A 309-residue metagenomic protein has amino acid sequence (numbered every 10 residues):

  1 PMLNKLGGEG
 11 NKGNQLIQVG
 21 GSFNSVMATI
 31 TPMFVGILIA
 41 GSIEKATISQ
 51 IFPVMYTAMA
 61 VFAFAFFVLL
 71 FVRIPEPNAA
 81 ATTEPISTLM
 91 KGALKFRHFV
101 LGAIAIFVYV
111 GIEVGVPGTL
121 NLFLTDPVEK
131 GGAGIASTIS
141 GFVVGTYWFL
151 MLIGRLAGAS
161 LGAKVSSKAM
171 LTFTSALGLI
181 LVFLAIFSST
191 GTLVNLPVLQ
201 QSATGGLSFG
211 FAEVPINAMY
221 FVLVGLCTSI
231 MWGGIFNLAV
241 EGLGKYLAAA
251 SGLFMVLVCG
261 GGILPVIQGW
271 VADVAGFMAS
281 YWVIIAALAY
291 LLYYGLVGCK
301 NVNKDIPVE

Functional and structural regions predicted by a protein language model:
P1-G8, T204, T228-G244: Intracellular juxtamembrane helix-capping segments at the cytosolic ends of symmetry-related transmembrane helices
G10-R73: Helix-loop-helix hairpin linking two adjacent transmembrane segments in secondary transporters
G20-S42, A249-L253, C259-Y281, I285: A gly/Pro-rich, aromatic-decorated transmembrane alpha-helix motif that marks the paired, flexible gating helices
T31, G92-W148: Extracytoplasmic gate region of multi-pass secondary transporters
I39, I153-S167, A272: Helix-to-loop junctions at the C-terminal end of transmembrane segments in multipass secondary transporters
F66-F71, W282-E309: Multi-pass alpha-helical transporter architecture, strongest for 12-TM Major Facilitator/SLC carriers used
P77-G102, L207-S208: Juxtamembrane intracellular "pre-TM" segments in multi-pass secondary transporters
S166-I235: C-terminal transmembrane helical hairpin of 12-TM major facilitator-type secondary transporters
